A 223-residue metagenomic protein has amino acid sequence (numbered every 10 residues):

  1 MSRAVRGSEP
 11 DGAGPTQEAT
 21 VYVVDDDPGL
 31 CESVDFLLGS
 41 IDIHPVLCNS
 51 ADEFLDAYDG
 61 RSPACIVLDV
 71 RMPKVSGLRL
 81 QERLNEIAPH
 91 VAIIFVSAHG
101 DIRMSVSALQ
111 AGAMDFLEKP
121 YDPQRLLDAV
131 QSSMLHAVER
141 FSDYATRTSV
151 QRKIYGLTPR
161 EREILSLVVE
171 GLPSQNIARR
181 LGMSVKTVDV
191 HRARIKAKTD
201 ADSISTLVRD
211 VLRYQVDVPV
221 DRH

Functional and structural regions predicted by a protein language model:
P15-L30, V34-L38, A51-D52, I66-D69 (+1 more regions): Conserved acidic segment of CheY-like receiver
L47-C65: Acidic, metal-coordinating helix/loop segments flanking the phosphotransfer/catalytic sites of two-component signaling
N49-S50, V75-L80: Acidic catalytic/metal-coordinating carboxylates
M72: Receiver (REC) domain active-site loop signature in two-component systems and cognate sites in sensor histidine kinases
D101-R103, L117, Y121-V130, N176 (+1 more regions): C-terminal output helix
A193-H223: Basic, Lys/Arg-enriched C-terminal extension of HTH/homeodomain DNA-binding domains
